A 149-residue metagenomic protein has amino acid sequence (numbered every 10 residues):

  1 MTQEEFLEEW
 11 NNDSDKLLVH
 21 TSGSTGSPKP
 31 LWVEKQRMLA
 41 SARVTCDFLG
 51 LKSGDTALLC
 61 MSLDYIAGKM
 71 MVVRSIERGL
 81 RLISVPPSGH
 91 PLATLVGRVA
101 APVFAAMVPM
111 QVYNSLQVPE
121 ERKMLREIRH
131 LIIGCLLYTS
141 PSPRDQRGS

Functional and structural regions predicted by a protein language model:
M1, K29-W32, R81-S88: Short beta-strand->loop structural element characteristic of the AMP-binding/adenylate-forming
M1-E9, E120, L131: ANL superfamily adenylate-forming
Q3-H20, S53: Conserved pre-ATP/AMP-binding loop-to-beta segment of ANL
T21, Y138-D145: Conserved small/polar residues in nucleotide/adenosyl-binding loops
T21-S24, A57, V72, A105 (+1 more regions): Conserved S/T- and glycine-rich ATP-binding loop of Class I adenylate-forming
L31-K52: Conserved structural elements of the adenylate-forming
L49-L82: Conserved AMP-binding loop of ANL adenylate-forming enzymes
S88-A93, V99-S140: Adenylate-forming
